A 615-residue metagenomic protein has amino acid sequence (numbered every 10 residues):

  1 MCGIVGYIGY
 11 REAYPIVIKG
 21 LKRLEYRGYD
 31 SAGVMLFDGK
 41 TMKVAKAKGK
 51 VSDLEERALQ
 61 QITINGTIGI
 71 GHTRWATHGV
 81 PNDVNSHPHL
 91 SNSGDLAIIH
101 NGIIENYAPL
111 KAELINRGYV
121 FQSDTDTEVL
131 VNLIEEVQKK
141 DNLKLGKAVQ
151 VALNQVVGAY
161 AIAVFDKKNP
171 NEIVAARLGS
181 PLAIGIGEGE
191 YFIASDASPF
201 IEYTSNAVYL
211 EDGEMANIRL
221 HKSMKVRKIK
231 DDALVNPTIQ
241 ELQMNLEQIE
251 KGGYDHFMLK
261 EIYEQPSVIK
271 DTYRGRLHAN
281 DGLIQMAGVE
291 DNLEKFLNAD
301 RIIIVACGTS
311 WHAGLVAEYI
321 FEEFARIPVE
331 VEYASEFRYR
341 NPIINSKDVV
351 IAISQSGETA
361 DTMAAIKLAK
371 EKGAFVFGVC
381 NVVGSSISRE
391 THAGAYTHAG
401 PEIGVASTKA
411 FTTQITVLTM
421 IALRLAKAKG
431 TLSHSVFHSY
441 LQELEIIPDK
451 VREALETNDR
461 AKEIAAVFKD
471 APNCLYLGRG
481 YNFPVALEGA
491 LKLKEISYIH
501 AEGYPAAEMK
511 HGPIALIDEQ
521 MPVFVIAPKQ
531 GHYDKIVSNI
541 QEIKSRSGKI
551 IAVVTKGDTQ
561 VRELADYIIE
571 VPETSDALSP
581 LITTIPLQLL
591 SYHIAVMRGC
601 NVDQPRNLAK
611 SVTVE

Functional and structural regions predicted by a protein language model:
M1-D255, S267-D300, Y339, H434 (+2 more regions): Conserved short alpha-helical segments that host acidic/polar catalytic motifs at enzyme active sites
T67, G71-V84, G275, N280-L293 (+2 more regions): Glycine-rich oxoanion-binding loops at beta->alpha junctions
P88-L90, V174-A175, A207-V208, N217 (+12 more regions): Replace "in large, NTP-powered and nucleic-acid-processing enzymes" with "in large, NTP-powered factors and other
V156-E190, I464, K469-E495, V537: Acidic/histidine-rich
M258, K549, R562-L564, T574-E615: Generic C-terminus detector
Q265-I269, Y273-I303, V383, A393-P522 (+1 more regions): Active-site phosphate/pyrophosphate-binding segments
E294-S439, E443-I446, I526-Y567, V571 (+1 more regions): Glycine-rich phosphate-binding loops that contact phosphosugars or nucleotide phosphates
